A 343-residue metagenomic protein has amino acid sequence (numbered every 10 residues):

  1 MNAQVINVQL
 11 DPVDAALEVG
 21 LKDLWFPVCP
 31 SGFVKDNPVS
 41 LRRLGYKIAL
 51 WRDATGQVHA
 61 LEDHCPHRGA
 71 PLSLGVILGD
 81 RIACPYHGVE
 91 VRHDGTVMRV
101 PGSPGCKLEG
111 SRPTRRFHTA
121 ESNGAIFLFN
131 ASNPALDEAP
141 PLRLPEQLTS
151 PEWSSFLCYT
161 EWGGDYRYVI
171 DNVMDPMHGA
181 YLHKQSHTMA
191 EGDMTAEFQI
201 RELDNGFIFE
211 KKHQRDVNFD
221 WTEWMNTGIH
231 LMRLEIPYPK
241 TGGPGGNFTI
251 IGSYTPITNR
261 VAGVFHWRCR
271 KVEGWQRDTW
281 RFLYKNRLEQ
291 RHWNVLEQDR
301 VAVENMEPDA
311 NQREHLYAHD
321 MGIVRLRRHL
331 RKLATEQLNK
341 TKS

Functional and structural regions predicted by a protein language model:
M1-L17, R260-R270: Short, charged N-terminal helix-start/capping segments
N2-D14, P27-W153: Rieske [2Fe-2S] iron-sulfur-binding domain
E18, F26, P30, V76 (+1 more regions): A short, aromatic/hydrophobic, helix- or strand-capping loop or linear motif that either lines the entrance/gate
L24-F26, Y46, R115, M194-A196 (+1 more regions): Short beta-strand or tight-loop elements that sit immediately N-terminal to catalytic metal-binding acidic residues
Q57, L136-S343: C-terminal catalytic domain of Rieske-type non-heme iron oxygenases
